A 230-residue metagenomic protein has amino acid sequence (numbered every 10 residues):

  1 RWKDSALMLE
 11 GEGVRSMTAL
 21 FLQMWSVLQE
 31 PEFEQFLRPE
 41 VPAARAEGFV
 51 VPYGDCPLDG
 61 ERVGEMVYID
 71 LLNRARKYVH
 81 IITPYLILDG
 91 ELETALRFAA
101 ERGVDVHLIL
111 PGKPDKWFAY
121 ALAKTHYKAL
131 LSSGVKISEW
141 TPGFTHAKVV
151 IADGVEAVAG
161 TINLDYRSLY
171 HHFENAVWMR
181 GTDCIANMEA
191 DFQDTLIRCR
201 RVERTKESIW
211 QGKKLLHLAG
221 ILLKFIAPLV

Functional and structural regions predicted by a protein language model:
R1-V230: Charged, low-complexity intrinsically disordered terminal segments
